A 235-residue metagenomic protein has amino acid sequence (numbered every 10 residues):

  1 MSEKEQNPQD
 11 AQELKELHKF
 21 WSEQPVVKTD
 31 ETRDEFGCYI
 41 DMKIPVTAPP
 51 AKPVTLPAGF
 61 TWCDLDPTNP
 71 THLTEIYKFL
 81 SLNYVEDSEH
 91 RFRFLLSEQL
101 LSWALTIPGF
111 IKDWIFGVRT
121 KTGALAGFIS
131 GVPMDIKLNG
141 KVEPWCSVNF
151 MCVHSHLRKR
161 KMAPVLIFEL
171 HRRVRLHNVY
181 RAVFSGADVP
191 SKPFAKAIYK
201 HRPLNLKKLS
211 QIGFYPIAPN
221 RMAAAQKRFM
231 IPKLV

Functional and structural regions predicted by a protein language model:
M1-V235: An N-terminus-focused feature that recognizes amino-terminal "leader" regions
